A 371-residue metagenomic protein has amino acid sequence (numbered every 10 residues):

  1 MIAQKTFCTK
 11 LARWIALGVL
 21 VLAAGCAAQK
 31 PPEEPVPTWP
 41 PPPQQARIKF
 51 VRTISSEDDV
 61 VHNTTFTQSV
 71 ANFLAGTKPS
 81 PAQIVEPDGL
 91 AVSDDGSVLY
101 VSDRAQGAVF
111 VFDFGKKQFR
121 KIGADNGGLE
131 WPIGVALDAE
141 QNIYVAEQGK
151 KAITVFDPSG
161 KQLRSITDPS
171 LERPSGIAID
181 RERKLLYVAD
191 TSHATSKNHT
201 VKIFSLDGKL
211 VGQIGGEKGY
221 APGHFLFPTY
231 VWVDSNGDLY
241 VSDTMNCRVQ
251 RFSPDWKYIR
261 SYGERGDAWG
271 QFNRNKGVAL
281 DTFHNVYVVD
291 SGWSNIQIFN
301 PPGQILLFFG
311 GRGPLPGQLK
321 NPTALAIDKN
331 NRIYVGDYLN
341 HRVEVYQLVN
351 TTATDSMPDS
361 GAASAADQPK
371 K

Functional and structural regions predicted by a protein language model:
I2-I15: Bacterial N-terminal signal peptides that target proteins for export
W14-A23: Bacterial N-terminal signal peptides
C26-K371: Eukaryotic scaffold repeat domains enriched in small/polar residues
